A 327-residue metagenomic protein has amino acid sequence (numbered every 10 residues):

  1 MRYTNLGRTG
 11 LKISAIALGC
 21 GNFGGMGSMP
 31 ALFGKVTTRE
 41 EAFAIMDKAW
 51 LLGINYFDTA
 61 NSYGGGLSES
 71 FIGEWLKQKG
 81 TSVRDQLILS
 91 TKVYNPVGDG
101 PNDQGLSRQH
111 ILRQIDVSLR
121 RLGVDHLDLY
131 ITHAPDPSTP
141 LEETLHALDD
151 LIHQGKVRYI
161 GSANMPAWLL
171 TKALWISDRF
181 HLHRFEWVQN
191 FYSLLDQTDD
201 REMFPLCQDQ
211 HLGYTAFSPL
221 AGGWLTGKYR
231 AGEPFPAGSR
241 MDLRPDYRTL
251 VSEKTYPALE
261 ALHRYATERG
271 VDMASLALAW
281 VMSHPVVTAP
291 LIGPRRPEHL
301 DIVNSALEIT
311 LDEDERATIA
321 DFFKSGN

Functional and structural regions predicted by a protein language model:
M1-L87: N-terminal binding-site loop/beta-alpha segment at the start of enzyme catalytic domains that lines or forms
S14-A15, S82-L87, T91, D125-L129 (+4 more regions): Short acidic capping loops at alpha-helix termini that bridge into adjacent secondary structure
M26-E40, V97-L112, H133, S138-T139: Active-site mouth loops of central-metabolism enzymes
K35-A49, G105-L122, L170-W175: Short, acidic/polar
K48, L52, R121-L122, G155 (+1 more regions): Structural motif
W75-D85, L119-G123, I152, L174-H183: Acidic (Asp/Glu)-rich catalytic clusters
L119-T139: Active-site groove signature of glycoside hydrolases
P135, T139-G326: Beta/alpha (TIM)-barrel catalytic core signal, keyed to glycine-rich beta->alpha loops juxtaposed to Asp/Glu that bind
